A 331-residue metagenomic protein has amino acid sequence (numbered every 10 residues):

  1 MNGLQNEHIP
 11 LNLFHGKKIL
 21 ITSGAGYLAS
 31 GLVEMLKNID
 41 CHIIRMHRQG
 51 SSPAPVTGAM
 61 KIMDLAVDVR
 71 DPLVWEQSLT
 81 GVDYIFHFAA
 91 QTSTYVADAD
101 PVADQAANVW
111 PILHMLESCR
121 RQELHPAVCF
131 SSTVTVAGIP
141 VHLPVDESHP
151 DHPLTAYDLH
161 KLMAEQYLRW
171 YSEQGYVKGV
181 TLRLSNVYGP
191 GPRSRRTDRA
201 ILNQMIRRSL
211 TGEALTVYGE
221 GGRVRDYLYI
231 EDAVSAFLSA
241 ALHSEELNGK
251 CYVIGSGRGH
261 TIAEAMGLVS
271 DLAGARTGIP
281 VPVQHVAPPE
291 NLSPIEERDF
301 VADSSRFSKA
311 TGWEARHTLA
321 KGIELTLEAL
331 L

Functional and structural regions predicted by a protein language model:
M1-K18, L319-L331: Amphipathic terminal alpha-helices
L20-N38: N-terminal Rossmann NAD(P)H-binding glycine-rich loop of SDR-like oxidoreductase domains
V69-A107: NAD(P)H-binding glycine-rich loop region in Rossmannoid oxidoreductase-like domains and their noncatalytic homologs
I85, A233, F237, I254 (+3 more regions): Non-catalytic, hydrophobic alpha-helical segments
A99-H114, V136-T181, N186-Y188, P192-R193 (+1 more regions): Catalytic helix-loop patch of NAD(P)-dependent Rossmann-fold dehydrogenases
L162, V187-N203, T211-E213, Y218 (+3 more regions): Glycine/proline-rich active-site loop of Rossmann-fold NAD(P)-dependent oxidoreductases
I230, C251, A287-E314, K321: Conserved C-terminal active-site "lid" loop/helix of NAD(P)H-dependent oxidoreductases that clamps the redox cofactor
H243-L292: Mid/C-terminal beta-alpha module of Rossmann-like enzyme folds, strongest in SDR-family dehydrogenases/epimerases
